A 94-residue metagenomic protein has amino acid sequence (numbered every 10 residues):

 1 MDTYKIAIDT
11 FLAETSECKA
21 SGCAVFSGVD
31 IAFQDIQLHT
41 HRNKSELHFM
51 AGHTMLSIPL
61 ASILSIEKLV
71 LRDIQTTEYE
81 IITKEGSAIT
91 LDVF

Functional and structural regions predicted by a protein language model:
M1-I8: Amphipathic/hydrophobic helical signal segments and adjacent flexible N-terminal regions that mediate secretion
A13-A24: A short, Trp-centered hydrophobic/proline-enriched beta-strand micro-motif
C23-Q37: An N-terminal amphipathic alpha-helical segment
I36-Q37, M55-R72: Structured surface patches comprising rigid loops and adjacent beta-strands/short helices at the edges of well-ordered
T40-N43: N-terminal intrinsically disordered, cationic/polar leader segments that include organellar targeting peptides
E78-T83: Short, exposed beta-strand-loop hairpins at the edges of beta-sheets in extracellular/periplasmic proteins
E85-F94: Edge beta-strand at a domain terminus
